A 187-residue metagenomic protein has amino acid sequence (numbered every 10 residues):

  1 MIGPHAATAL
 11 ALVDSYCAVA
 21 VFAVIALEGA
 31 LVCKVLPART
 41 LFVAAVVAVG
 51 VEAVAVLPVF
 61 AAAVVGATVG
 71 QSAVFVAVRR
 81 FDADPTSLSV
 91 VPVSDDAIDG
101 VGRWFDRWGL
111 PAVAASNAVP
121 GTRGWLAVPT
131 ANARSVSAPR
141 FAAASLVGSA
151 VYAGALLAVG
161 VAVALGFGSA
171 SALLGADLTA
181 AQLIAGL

Functional and structural regions predicted by a protein language model:
M1-F22, V51-P129, A133-V136, V161-I184: Membrane-interfacial helix-loop-helix
F22-R39, A115-P120: Transmembrane alpha-helix interface/packing and boundary motifs in multi-pass membrane proteins, characterized by
I25-G29, V46-V47, L156, G160: Structural signal for membrane-spanning alpha-helices in multi-pass inner-membrane proteins, emphasizing helix cores
E28, G66, P120, V147-Y152: Transmembrane alpha-helical core residues of multi-pass small-molecule transporters, especially secondary transporters
A38, A144-V147: Central hydrophobic cores of alpha-helical transmembrane segments in multi-pass integral membrane proteins
T40-A48: Hydrophobic alpha-helical segments within and immediately flanking transmembrane helices of multi-pass membrane proteins
P58, R140-A143: Signature of the 12-TM Major Facilitator Superfamily
